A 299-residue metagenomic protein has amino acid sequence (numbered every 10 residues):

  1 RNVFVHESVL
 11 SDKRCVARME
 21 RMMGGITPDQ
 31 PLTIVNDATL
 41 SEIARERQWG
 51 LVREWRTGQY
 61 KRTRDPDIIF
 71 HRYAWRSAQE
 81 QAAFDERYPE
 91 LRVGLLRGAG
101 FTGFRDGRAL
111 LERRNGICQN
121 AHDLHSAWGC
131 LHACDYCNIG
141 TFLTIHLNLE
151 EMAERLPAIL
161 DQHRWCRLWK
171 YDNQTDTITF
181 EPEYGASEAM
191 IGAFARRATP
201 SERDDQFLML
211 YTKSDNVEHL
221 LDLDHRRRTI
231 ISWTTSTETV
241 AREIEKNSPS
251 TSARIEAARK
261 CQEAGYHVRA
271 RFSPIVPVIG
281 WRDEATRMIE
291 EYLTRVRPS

Functional and structural regions predicted by a protein language model:
R1-N120: Flexible, acidic/Gly-rich N-terminal and inter-domain linker regions that tether and position cofactor-handling modules
R14-V16, F180-E183, H219-L223, E243-E245 (+1 more regions): A short acidic (Asp/Glu
R21-N36, A193-L208, L293-P298: Structural alpha-beta junctions
P89-G116, N120, D135-S232: Conserved Radical SAM active-site core
L124-C134: Cysteine-centered iron-sulfur cluster-binding motifs in ferredoxin-type domains/subunits of redox enzymes
V240, N247, Q262-R282: Conserved strand-turn element in the central/C-terminal portion of the radical SAM core barrel that lines
S248-C261: Glycine-rich S-adenosyl-L-methionine
G280-V296: Catalytic cores of alpha/beta
